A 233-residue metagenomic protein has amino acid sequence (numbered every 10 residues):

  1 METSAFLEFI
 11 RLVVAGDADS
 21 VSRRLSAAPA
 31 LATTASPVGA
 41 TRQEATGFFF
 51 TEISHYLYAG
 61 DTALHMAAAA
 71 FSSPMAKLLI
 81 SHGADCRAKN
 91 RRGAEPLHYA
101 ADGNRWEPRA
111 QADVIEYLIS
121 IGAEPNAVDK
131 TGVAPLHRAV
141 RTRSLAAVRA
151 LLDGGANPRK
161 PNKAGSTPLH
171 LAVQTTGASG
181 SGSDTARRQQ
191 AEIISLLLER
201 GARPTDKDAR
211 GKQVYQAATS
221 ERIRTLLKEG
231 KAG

Functional and structural regions predicted by a protein language model:
M1-A15, D19-R23: N-terminal capping/linker segments that flank leucine-rich repeat
T3-F9, T34-A63, K89-G103, V128-A134 (+2 more regions): Ankyrin-repeat boundary/"N-cap" motif
R11-G16, S54, M66-S72, Y99-Q111 (+3 more regions): Ankyrin repeat A-helix N-terminal signature
S20, P74-M75, D113-V114, A146-A147 (+2 more regions): Conserved ankyrin/ankyrin-like repeat signature
L25-L31, K77-D85, E116-E124, R149-N157 (+2 more regions): Ankyrin repeat domain, specifically the short helix-to-loop turn at the C-terminus of the second helix of each repeat
A112-D113, E124-A164: Eukaryotic tandem repeat interaction scaffolds
A146-R149, D153, P158-R210: Ankyrin-repeat and related helical/solenoid repeat scaffolds used for protein-protein interactions
L198-E199, R203-A232: Leucine-rich solenoid repeat scaffolds
